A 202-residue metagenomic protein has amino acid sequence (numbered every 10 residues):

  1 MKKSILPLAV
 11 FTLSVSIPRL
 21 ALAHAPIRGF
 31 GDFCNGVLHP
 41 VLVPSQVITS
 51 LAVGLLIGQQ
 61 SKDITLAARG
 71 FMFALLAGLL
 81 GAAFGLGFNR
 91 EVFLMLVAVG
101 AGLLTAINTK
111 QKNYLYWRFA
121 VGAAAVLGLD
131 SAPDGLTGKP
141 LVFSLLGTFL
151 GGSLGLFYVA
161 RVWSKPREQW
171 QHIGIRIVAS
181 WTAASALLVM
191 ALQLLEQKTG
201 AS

Functional and structural regions predicted by a protein language model:
K2-F11, P18-S202: Membrane metalloprotein/metal-transporter helix-bundle signature
